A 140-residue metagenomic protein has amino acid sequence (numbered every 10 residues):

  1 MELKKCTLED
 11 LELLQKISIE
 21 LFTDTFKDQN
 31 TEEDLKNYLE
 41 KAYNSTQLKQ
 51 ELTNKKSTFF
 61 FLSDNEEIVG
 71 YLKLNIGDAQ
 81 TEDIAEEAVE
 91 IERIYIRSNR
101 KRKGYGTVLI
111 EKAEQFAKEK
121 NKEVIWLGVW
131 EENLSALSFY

Functional and structural regions predicted by a protein language model:
M1-L3: Extreme N-terminal starter segment of soluble prokaryotic enzymes
K5-L11, Q15-D28, K36-N99, T107-K112 (+2 more regions): Acetyl-CoA-dependent GNAT
I91, I125-V129: Conserved hydrophobic beta-strand within the GNAT/NAT acetyltransferase core sheet that lines the active-site cleft
R97-N99, K103, E131-E132: Active-site acidic-Proline motif in GNAT/NAT acetyltransferases
T107, E119, E131-Y140: Conserved active-site alpha-helix within GNAT-family acetyltransferase domains
